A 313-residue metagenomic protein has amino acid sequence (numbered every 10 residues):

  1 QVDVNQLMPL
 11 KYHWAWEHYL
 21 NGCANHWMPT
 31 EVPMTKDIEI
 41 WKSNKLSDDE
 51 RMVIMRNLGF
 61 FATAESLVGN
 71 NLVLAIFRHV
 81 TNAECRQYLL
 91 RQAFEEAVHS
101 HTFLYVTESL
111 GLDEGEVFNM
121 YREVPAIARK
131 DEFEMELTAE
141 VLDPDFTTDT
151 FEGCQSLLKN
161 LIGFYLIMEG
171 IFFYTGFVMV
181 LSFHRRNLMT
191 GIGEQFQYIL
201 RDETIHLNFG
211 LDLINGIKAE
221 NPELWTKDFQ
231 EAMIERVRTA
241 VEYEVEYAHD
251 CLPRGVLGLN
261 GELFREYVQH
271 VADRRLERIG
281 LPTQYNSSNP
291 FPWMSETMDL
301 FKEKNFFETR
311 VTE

Functional and structural regions predicted by a protein language model:
Q1-W41: Amphipathic alpha-helical packing elements
E39-E313: Non-heme di-metal
